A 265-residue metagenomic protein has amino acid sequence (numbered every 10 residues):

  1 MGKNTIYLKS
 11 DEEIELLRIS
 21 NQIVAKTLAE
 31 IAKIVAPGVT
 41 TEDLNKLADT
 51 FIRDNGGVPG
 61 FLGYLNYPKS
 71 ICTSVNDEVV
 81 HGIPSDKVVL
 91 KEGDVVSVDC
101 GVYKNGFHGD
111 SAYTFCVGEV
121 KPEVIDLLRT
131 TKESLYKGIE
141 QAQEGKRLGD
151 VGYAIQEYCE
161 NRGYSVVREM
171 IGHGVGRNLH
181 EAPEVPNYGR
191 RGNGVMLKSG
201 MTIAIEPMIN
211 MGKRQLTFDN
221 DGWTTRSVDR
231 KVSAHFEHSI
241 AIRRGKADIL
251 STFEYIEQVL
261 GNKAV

Functional and structural regions predicted by a protein language model:
M1-V265: Active-site neighborhoods and metal-handling regions in enzymes and metal-associated proteins
